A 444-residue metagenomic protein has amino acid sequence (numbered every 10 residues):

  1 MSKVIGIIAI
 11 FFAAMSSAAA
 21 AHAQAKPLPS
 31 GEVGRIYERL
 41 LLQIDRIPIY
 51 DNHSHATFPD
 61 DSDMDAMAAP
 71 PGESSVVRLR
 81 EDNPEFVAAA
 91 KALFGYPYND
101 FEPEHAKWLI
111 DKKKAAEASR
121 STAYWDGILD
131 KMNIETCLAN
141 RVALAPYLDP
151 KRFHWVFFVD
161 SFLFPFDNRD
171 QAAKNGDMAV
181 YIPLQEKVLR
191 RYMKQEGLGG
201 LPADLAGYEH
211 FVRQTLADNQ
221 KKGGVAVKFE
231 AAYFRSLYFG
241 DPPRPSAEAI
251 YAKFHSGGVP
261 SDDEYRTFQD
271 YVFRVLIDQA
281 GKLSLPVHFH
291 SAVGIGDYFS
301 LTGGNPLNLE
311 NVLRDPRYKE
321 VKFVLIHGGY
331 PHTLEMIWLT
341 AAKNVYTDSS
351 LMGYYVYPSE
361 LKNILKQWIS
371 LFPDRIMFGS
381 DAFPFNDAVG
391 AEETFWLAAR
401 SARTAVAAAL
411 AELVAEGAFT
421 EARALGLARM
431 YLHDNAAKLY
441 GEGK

Functional and structural regions predicted by a protein language model:
I5-S17: Bacterial N-terminal signal peptides
A18-A25: Boundary at the C-terminal end of the N-terminal hydrophobic targeting segment
P27-N52, P71-D100, K107-A115, P373-R375 (+1 more regions): Mid-to-C-terminal alpha-helical segments outside catalytic/metal-binding sites
G31, G304-V324, G328-K444: H/E-rich (His + Asp/Glu) clusters that bind or coordinate divalent metals
D45, M64-F157, F162-F166, G176-G200 (+1 more regions): Alpha-helical scaffold segments that flank or form the walls of functional sites
Y50-S54, T136-A139, F153-D160, V227-F229 (+4 more regions): Hydrophobic faces of well-ordered beta-strands that scaffold small-molecule active sites in alpha/beta enzyme cores
P71, M178-E196, P242-D263, R403-A409: A solvent-exposed, charged loop/short amphipathic helix patch at secondary-structure junctions
A203-F229, S236-V345, S359-M377: Histidine/acidic residue-rich metal-binding segments in metalloenzymes
